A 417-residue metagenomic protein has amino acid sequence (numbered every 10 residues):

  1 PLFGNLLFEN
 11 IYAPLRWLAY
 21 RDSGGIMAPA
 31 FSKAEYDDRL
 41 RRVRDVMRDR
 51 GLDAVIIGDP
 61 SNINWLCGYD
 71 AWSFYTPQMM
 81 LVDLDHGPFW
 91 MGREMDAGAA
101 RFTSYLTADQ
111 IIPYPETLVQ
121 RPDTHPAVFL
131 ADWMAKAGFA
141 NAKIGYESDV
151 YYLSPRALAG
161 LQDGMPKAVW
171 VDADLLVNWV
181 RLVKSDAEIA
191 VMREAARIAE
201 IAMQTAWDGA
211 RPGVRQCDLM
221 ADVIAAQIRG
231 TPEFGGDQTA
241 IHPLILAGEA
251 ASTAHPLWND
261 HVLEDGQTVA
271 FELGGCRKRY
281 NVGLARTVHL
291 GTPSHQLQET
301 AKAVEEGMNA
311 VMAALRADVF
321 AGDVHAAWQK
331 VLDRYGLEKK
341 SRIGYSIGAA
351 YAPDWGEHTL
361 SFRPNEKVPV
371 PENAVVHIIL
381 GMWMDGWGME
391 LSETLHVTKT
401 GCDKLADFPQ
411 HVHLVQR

Functional and structural regions predicted by a protein language model:
F3-R417: Active-site neighborhoods and metal-handling regions in enzymes and metal-associated proteins
